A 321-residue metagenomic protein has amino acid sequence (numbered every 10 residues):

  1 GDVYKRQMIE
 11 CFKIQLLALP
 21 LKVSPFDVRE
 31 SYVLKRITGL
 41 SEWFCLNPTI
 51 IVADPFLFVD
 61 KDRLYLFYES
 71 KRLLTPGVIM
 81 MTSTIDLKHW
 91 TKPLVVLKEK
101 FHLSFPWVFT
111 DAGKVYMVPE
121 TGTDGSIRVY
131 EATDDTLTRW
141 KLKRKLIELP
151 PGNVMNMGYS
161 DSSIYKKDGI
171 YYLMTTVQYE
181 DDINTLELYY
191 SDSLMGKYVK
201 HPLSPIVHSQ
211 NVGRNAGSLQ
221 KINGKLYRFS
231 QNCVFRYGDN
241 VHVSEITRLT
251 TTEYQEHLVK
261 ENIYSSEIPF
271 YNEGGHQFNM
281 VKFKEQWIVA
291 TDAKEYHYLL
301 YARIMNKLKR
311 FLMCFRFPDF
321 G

Functional and structural regions predicted by a protein language model:
G1-Y4: Short, small-residue-biased leader/transition segments that mark boundaries at the very start of proteins
I9-P25, L74-T82, D124-E131, D181-Y190 (+2 more regions): Structural motif
C11-L17, S244-P269, M305-P318: Predominantly five- to eight-bladed beta-propeller fold
Q15-F58, L73-L74, K88-T110, P119 (+3 more regions): Surface loop/turn signatures of beta-propeller and other carbohydrate-active proteins
P55-K71, W107-T123, R128-Y130, L146 (+3 more regions): Hydrophobic core segments of beta-strands in well-ordered, beta-rich domains
T84-K88, T133-L137, D192-M195, T247-L249: Short loop/turn segments that connect beta-strands within beta-propeller blades
I170-S191, N211-I246: Loop/turn-rich, solvent-exposed surfaces of beta-rich toroidal or solenoidal domains
F235, N240-L249, I268-L312: Blade-level signature of beta-propeller repeat domains, shared across WD40, Kelch, NHL, RCC1 and BNR/Asp-box propellers
